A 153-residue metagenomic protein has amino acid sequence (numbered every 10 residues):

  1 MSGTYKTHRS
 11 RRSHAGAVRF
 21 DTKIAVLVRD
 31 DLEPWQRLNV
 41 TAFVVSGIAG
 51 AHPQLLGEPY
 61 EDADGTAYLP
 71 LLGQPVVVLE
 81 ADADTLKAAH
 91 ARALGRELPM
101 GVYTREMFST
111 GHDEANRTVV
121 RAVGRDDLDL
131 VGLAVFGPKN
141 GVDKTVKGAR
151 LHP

Functional and structural regions predicted by a protein language model:
S2-P153: Positively charged, small/polar-rich N-terminal and surface patches that mediate targeting and assembly and bind
